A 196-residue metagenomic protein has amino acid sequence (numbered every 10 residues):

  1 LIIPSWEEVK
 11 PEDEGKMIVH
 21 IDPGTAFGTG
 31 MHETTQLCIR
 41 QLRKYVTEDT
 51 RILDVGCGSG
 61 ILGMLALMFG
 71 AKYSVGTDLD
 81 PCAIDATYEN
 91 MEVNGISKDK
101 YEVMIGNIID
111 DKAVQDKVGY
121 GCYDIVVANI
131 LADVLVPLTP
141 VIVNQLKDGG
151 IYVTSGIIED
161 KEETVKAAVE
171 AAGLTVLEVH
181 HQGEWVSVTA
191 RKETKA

Functional and structural regions predicted by a protein language model:
L1-G28: Non-catalytic substrate-recognition/targeting regions of SAM-dependent transferases
I3-P4, G76, T154: Hydrophobic residues in well-ordered beta-strands that form the structural core
P11-D13, K44-V46, G119: Solvent-exposed alpha-helices and their adjacent loops that cap or buttress functional pockets in soluble metabolic
H20, M31-T35, L131: Short, conserved glycine- and acidic-residue-centered signature motifs in active-site or ligand-binding loops
T25, T29-I108: Conserved SAM/SAH cofactor-binding pocket of Class I
L79-T194: S-adenosylmethionine
